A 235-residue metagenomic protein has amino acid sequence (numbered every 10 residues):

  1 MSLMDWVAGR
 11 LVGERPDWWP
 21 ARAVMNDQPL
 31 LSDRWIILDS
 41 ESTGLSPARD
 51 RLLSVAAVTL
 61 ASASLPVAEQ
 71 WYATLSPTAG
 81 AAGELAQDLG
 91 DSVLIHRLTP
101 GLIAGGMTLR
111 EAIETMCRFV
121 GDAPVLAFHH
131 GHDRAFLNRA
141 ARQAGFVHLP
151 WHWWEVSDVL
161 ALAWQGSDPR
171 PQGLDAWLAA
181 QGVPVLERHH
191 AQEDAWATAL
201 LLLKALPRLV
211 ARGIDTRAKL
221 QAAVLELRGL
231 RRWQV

Functional and structural regions predicted by a protein language model:
S2-N26, A199-V235: Acidic two-metal-ion nuclease catalytic site recognized across multiple nuclease folds, prominently DnaQ/RNase D-T
D17-R142, A179-H189, Q234: Conserved non-catalytic scaffold segment of RNase H-like nuclease domains
L31-D33, S167-W177: Acidic-glycine-rich active-site phosphate/pyrophosphate-binding loop
A140-Q143, L162, A180, K204-R208: Active-site catalytic microenvironments for nucleophilic, acid-base chemistry
V147-W154: Short hydrophobic/aromatic-enriched beta-strand-loop microsegments
L149, R188-H190, R208-I214: Short conserved catalytic/interaction loops centered on acidic-Pro-aromatic/His motifs
W154-P169: Short alpha-helix plus adjacent loop in nuclease-associated cores
D194: Conserved catalytic/binding loops enriched for acidic/polar residues
